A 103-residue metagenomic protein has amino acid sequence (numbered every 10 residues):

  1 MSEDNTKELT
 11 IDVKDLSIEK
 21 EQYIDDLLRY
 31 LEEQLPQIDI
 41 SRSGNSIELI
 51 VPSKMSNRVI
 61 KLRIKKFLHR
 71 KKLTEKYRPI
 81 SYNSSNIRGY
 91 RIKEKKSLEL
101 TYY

Functional and structural regions predicted by a protein language model:
S2-Y103: Compact, Lys/Arg-rich rRNA/RNP-binding cores from ribosome-related proteins
